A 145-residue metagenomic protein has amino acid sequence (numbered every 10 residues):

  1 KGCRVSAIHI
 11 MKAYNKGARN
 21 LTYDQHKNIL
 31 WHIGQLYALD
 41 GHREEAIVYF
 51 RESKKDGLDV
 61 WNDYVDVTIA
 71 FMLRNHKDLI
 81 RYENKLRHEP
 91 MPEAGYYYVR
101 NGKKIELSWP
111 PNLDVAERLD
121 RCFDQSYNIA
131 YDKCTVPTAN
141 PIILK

Functional and structural regions predicted by a protein language model:
R4, T22-D24, D56-G57, D63: Inter-repeat boundary and helix-capping residues of tandem alpha-helical solenoids
R4-A18, R43-K54, K77-P90, C134-K145: Alpha-helical repeat scaffolds
Y14-D24, E93-Y97: Flexible helix-coil transition and linker loops at the boundaries of alpha-helical arrays
D40, L73-R74: Structural motif corresponding to the intra-repeat A-B loop/turn of tetratricopeptide repeats
D78-K145: Terminal, low-structured helical/coil segments at or just beyond the last alpha-helical repeat
